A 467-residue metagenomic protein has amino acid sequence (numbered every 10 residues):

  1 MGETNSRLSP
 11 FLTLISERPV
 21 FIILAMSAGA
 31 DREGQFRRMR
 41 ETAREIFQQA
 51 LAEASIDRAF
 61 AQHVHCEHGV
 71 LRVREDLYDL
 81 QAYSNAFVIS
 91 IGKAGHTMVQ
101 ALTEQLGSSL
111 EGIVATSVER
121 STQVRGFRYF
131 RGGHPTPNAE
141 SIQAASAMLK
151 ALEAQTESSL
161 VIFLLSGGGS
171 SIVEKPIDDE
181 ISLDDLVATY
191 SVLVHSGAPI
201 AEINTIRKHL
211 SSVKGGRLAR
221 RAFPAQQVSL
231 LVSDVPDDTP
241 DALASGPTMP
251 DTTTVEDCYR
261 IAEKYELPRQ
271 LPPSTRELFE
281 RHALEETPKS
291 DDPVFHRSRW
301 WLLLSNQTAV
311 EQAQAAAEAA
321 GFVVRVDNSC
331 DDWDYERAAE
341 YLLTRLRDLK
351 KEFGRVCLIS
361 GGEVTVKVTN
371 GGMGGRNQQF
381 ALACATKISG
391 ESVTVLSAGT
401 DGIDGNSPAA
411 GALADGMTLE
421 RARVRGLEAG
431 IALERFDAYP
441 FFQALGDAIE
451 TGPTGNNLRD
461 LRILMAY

Functional and structural regions predicted by a protein language model:
A25-Y83, T97, D257, L271-P288: N-terminal amphipathic/basic leader segments beginning at the initiator methionine
I89-I91, I113-T116, I162-G167, S229-V235 (+3 more regions): Short beta-strand segments
A101-L110, G126-Y129, P176-A188, R220-P224 (+4 more regions): A glycine- and small-aliphatic-rich helix-loop capping segment at beta-alpha/alpha-beta transitions that lines
A115-E157, I206-R207: Glycine-rich oxoanion-binding loops at beta->alpha junctions
P137-E140, K150-A242, P247-P250, E434-D437 (+4 more regions): Glycine-rich, mobile lid/loop segments that gate access to catalytic sites or pores
E180-G197, D251-E266, N370-L396: Gly/Ser/Thr-rich active-site loops/lids in small-molecule metabolic enzymes that frequently grip phosphoryl groups
A222-V228, P250-Y341, R345: Accessory alpha-helical/coil subdomains and C-terminal extensions that flank or cap enzyme catalytic cores
L382-Y467: Internal helix-turn-beta structural module
